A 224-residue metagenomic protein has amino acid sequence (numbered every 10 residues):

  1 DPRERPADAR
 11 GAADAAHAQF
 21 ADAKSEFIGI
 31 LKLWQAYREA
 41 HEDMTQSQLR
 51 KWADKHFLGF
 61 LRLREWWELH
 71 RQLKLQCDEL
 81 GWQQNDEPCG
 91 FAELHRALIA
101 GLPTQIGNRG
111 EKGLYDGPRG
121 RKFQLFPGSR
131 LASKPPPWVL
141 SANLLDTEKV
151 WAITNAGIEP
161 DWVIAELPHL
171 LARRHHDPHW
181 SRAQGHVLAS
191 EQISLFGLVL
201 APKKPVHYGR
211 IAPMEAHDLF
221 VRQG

Functional and structural regions predicted by a protein language model:
D1-V187, V206, M214, D218-V221: Second RecA-like catalytic domain
G197-G209: Extended, non-catalytic structural segments that build the interaction scaffolds of large macromolecular assemblies
